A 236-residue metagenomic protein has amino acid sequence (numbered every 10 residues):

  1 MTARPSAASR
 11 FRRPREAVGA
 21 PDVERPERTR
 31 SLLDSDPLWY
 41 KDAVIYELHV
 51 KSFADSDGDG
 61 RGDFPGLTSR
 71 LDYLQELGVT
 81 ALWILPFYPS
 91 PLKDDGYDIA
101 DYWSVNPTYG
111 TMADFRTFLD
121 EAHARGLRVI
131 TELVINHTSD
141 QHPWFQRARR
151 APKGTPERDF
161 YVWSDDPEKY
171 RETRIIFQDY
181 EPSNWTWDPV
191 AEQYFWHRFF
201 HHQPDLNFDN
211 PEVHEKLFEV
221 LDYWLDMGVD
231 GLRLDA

Functional and structural regions predicted by a protein language model:
T2-F218, D222, D226: Acidic/aromatic-lined carbohydrate-recognition and catalytic surfaces of CAZymes acting on diverse glycans
W224-L234: Active-site regions of oxyanion-processing enzymes, predominantly non-cytosolic
